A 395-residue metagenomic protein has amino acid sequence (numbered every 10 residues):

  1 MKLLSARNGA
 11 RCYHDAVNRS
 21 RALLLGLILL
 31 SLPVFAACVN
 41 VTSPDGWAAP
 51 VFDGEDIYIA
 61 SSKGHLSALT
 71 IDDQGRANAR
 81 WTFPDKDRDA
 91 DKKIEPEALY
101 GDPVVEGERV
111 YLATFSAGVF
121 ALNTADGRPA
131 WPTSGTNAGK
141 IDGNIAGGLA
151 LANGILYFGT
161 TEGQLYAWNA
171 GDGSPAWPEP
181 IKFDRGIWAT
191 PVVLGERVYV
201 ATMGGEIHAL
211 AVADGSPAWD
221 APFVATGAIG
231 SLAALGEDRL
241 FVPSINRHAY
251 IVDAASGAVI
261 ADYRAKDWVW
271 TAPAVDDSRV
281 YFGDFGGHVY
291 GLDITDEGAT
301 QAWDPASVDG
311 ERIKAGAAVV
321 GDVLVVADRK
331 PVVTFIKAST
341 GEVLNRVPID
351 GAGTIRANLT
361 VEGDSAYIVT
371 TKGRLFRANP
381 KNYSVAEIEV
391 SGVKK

Functional and structural regions predicted by a protein language model:
A6, C12-L25: Bacterial N-terminal signal peptides that target proteins for export
L25-V34: Bacterial N-terminal signal peptides
C38-F52, A79-V104, P129-L151, S174-L194 (+6 more regions): Extracytoplasmic beta-rich repeat domains
P44-L69: Post-signal peptide N-terminal segment of mature Sec-exported envelope proteins
I71-Q74, N123-D126, N169-G173, A211-G215 (+4 more regions): Short loop/turn segments that connect beta-strands within beta-propeller blades
